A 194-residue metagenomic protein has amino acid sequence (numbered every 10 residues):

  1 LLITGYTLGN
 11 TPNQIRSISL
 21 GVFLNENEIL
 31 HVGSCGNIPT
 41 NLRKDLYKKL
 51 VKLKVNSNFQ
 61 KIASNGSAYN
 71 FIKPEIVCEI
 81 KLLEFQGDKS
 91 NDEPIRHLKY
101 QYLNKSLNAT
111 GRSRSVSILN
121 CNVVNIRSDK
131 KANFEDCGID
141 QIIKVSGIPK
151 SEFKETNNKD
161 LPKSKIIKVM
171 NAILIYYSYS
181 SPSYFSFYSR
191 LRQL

Functional and structural regions predicted by a protein language model:
L2, L8, E28-S181: Intrinsically disordered, low-complexity regulatory tails
Y6-G9, F23: Short beta-strand micro-motifs enriched in acidic
T11-R16: Short glycine/proline-enriched turns and hinge-like loops at secondary-structure junctions
S17-E26: Short conserved beta-strand segments at catalytic cores or DNA/RNA-binding microdomains of nucleic-acid binding
S19, D160, I173, R190-Q193: Acidic/proline-rich low-complexity IDRs
Y179, Y184-Q193: N-terminal low-complexity segments that are often proline-rich with Ser/Thr-Pro
